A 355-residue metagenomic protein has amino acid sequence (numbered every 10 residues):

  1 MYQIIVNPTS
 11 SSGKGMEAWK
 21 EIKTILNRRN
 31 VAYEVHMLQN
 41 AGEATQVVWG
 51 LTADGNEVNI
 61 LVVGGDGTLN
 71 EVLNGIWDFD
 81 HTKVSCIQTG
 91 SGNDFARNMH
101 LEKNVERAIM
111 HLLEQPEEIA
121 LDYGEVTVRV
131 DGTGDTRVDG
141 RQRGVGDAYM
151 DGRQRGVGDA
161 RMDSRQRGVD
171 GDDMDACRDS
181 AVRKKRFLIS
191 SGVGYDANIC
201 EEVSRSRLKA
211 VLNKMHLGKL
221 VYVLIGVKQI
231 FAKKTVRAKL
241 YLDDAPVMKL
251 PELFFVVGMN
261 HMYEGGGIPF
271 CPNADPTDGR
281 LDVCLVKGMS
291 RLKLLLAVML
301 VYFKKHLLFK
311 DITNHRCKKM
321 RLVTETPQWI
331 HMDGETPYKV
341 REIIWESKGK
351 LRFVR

Functional and structural regions predicted by a protein language model:
M1-V63, N70, N74, E106-I109 (+3 more regions): ATP/NTP phosphate-donor binding region
I5-N7, I87, V286: Short hydrophobic segments within beta-strands
N7, I199, V256, V283 (+1 more regions): A residue-level signal for conserved active-site and pocket-lining positions in enzyme catalytic cores
M16-A18, L73-I76, R97-M99, P269-F270: Short amphipathic alpha-helical segments
Q46, E71-V72, D94-F95, N198 (+1 more regions): Phosphate- and divalent-cation-binding pockets in alpha/beta enzyme and binding domains that engage nucleotide-derived
D78-K83, I87-R143, Y149, R161 (+2 more regions): Catalytic core of DAGKc-family lipid kinases
G192, D196, F255-C271: Glycine-rich phosphate/pyrophosphate-binding beta-alpha loops
L242-L250, P269-R355: ATP/nucleoside-binding phosphotransfer catalytic cores, i.e., glycine-rich phosphate-binding loops
